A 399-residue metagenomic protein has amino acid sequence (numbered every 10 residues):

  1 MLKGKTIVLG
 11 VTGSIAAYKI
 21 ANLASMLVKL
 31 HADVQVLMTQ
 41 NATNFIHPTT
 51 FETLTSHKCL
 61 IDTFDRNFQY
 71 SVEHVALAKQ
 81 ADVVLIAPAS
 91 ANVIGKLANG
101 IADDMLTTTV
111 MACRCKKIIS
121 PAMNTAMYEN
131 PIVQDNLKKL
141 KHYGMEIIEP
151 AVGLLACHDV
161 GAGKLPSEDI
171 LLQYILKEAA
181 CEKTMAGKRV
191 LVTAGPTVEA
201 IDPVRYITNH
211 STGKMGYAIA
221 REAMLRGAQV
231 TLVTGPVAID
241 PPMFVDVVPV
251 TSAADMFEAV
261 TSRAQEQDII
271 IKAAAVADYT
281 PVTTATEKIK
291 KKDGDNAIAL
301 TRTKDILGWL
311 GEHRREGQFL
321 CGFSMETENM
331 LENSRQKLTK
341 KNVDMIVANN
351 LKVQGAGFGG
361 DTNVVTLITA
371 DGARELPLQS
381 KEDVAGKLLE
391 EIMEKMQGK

Functional and structural regions predicted by a protein language model:
M1-I118, N124-G213, Y217-K399: A cross-family phosphate/adenosyl-ligand binding-site feature
